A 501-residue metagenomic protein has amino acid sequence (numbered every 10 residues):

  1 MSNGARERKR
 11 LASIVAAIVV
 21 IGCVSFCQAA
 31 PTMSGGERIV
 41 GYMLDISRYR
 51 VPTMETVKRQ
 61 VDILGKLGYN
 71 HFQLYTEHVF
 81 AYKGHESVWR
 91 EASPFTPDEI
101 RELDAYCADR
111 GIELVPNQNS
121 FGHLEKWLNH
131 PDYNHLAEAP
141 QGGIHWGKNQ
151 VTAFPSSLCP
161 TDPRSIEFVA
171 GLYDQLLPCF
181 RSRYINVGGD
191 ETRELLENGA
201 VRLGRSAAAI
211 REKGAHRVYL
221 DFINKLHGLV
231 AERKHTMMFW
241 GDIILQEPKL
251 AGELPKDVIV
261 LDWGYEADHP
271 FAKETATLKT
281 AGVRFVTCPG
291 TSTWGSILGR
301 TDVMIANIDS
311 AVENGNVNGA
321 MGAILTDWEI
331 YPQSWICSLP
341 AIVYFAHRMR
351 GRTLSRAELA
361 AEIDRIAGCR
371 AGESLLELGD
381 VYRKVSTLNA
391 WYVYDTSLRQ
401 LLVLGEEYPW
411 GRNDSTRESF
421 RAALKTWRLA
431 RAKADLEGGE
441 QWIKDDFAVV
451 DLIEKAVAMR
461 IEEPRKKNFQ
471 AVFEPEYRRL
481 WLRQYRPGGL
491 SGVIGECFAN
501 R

Functional and structural regions predicted by a protein language model:
M1-N3, V20, A137-P140: Short regulatory "switch" loops immediately downstream of catalytic or recognition motifs within protein catalytic
N3-V15: Bacterial N-terminal signal peptides that target proteins for export
A12-I14, R50, T301: Composition-driven detection of intrinsically disordered, low-complexity segments
V15-S25: Bacterial N-terminal signal peptides
C27-T32: Boundary at the C-terminal end of the N-terminal hydrophobic targeting segment
G35-G241, G252-E253, I259: Substrate-binding cleft of carbohydrate-active enzyme catalytic domains
T53, V57-D62, D98, E102-A105 (+5 more regions): Substrate-binding groove of N-acetylhexosamine-processing glycoside hydrolases
